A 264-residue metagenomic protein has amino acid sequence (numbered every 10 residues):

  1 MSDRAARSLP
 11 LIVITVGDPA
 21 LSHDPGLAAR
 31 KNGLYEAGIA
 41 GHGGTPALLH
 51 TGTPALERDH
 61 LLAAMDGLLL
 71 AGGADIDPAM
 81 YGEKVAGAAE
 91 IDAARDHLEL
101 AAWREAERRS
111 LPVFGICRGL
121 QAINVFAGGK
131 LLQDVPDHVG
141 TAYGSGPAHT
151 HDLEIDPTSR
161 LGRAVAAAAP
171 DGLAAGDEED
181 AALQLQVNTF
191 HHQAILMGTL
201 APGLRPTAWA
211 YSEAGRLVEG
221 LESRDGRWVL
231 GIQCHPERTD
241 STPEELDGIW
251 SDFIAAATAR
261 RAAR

Functional and structural regions predicted by a protein language model:
M1-I116, V125-F126, K130-L132, P136-Q186 (+4 more regions): N-terminal beta1-alpha1 cap of cysteine-dependent amidohydrolase-like domains
L120-A122: Hydrophobic, aromatic-enriched interface-forming segments
L230-C234: Active-site-proximal beta-strand elements of phosphoester/diester hydrolases
